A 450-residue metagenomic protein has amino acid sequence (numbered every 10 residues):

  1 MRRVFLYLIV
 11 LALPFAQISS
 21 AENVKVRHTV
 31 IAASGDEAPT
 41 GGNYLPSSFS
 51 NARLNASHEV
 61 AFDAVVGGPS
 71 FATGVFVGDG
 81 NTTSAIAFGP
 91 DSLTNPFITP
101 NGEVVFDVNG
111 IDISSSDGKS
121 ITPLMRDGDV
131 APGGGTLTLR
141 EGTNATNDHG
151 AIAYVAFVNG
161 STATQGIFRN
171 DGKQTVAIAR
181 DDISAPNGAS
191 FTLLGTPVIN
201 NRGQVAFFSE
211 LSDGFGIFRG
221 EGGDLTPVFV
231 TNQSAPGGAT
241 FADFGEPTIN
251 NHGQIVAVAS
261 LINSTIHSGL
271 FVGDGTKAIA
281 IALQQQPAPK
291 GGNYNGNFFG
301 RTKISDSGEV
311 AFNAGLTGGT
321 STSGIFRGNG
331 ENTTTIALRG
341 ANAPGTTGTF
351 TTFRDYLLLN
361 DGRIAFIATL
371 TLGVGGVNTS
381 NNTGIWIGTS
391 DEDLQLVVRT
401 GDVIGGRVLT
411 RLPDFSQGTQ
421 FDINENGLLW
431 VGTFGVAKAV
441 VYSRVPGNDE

Functional and structural regions predicted by a protein language model:
M1-V4: Positively charged n-region of N-terminal signal peptides that target proteins for export
L6-P14: Bacterial N-terminal signal peptides
I18: Cationic, low-complexity basic patches in intrinsically disordered or flexible, solvent-exposed regions
A21-E450: Conserved "turn/edge" positions that cap or connect secondary-structure elements within repeat/scaffolded domains
